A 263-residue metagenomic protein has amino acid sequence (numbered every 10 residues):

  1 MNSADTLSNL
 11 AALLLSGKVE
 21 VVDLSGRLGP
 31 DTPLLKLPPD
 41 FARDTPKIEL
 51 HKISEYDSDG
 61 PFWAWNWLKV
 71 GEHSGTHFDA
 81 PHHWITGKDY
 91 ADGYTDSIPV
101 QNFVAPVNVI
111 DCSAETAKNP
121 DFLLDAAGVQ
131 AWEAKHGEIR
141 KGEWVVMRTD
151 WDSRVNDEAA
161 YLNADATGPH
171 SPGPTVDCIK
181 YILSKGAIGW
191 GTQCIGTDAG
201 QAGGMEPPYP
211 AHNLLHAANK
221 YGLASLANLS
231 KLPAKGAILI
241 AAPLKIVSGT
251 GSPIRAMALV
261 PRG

Functional and structural regions predicted by a protein language model:
M1-G263: Active-/binding-site microenvironments in catalytic and ligand-binding cores
